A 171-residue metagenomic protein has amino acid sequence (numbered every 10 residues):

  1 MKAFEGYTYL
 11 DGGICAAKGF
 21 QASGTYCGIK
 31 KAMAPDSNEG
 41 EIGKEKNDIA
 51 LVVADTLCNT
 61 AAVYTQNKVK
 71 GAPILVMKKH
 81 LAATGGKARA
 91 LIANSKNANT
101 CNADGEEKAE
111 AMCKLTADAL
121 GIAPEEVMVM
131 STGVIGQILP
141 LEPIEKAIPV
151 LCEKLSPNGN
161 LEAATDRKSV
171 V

Functional and structural regions predicted by a protein language model:
M1-T65: N-terminal amphipathic/basic leader segments beginning at the initiator methionine
G6-T8, G40-K44, A62, Q66 (+4 more regions): Catalytic cores of large soluble enzymes that bind and process phosphate-bearing ligands
G19, P73, L139-P140: Proline-rich low-complexity regions
I49-A111, A119: Glycine-rich phosphate/pyrophosphate-binding loop regions near the starts of catalytic domains
V69-G71, V129, E162: Residue-level signal for pocket-adjacent positions within structured domains
K87, L91-L155: A glycine-rich phosphate/pyrophosphate-binding beta-strand-loop-alpha-helix module
A164-R167: Conserved ATP-binding module of the ATP-grasp superfamily
V170-V171: Conserved small/polar residues in nucleotide/adenosyl-binding loops
